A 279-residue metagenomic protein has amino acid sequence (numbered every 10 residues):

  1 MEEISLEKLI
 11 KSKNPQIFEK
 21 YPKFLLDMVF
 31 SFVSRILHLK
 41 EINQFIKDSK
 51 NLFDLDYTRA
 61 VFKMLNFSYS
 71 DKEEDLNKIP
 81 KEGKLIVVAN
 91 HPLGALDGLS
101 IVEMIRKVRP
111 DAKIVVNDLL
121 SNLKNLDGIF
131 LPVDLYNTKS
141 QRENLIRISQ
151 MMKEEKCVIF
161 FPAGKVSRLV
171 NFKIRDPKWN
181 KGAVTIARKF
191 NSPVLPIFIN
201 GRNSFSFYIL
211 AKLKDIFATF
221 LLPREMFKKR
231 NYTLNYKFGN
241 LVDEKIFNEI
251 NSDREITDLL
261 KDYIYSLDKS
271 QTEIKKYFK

Functional and structural regions predicted by a protein language model:
M1-L85, G98-S100, R109, I274-K279: Membrane-anchoring hydrophobic helices of lipid-metabolizing enzymes
E2, L6, I10-K13, R142-K279: Non-catalytic C-terminal accessory region of glycerolipid acyltransferases and related lyso-lipid remodeling enzymes
M28, I36-F45, K81, L85-K139: Catalytic core of membrane glycerolipid acyltransferases/transacylases, capturing the structured, soluble-facing
L55-D56, K124-F130, K237-L241: Short, basic/glycine-rich phosphate-binding loops at helix/coil junctions that contact nucleotide phosphates
F62-S68, D134-K139, F172-K173: Short, flexible loop segments at the rims of nucleotide/cofactor-binding pockets, characterized by
S68-L76, V116-L119, R142-Q150: Short, charged beta->alpha transition segments
K72-E74, V115-N117, V133-D134, G239-L241 (+1 more regions): Conserved beta-strand termini and adjacent loop/short-helix elements that scaffold enzyme active sites in alpha/beta
L76, L119-S121, N137, G201-N203 (+1 more regions): Residue-level detector of flexible, active-site-proximal loop/helix-junction positions within diverse enzyme catalytic
